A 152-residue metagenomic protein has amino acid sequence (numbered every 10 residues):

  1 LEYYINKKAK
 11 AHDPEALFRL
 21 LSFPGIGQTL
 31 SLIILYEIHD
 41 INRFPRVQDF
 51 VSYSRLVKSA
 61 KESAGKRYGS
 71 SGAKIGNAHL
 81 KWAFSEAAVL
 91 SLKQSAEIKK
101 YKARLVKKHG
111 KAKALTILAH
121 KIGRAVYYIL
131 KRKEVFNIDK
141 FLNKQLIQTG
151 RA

Functional and structural regions predicted by a protein language model:
L1-A152: A detector of single, family-specific signature residues that are central to catalytic or substrate-handling motifs
